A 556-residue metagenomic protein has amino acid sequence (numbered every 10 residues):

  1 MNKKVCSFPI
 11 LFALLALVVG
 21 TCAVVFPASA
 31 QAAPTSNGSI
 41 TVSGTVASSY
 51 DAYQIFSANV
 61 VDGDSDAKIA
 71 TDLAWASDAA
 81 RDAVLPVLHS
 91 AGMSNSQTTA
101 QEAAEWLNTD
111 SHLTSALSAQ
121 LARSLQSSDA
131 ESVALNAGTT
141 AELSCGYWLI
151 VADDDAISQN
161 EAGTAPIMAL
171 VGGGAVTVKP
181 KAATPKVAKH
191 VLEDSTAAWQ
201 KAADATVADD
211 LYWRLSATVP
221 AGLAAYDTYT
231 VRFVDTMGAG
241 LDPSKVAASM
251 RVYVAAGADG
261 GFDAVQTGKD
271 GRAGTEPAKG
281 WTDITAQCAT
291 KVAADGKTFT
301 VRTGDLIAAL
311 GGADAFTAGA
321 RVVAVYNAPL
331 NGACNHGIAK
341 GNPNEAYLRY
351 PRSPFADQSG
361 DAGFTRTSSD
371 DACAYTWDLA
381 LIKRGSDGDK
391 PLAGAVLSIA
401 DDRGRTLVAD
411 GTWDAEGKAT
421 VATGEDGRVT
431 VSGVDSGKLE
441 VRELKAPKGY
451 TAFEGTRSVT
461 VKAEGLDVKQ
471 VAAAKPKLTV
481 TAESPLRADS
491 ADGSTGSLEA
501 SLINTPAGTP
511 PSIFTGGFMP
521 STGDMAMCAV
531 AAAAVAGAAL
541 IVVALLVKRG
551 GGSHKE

Functional and structural regions predicted by a protein language model:
M1-E556: Solvent-exposed loop/turn and edge beta-strand elements of beta-rich ligand-binding domains
